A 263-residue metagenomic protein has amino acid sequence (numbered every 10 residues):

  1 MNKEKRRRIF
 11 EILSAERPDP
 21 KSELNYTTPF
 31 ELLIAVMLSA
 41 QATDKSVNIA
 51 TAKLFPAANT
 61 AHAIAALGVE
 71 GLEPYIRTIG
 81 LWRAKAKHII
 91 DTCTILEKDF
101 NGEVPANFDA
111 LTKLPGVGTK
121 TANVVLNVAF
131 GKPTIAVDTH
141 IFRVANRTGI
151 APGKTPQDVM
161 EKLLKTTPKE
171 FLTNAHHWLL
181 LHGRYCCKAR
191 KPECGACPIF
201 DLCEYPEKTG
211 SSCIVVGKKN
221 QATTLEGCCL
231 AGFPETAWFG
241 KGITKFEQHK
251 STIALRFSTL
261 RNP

Functional and structural regions predicted by a protein language model:
N2-I214, W238, A254-F257: Catalytic cores of DNA base-excision repair glycosylases
I12, N220, A237, E247-Q248: Intrinsically disordered, low-complexity regions enriched in polar/acidic and amide residues
Q41, Q157, Q221, E247-K250: Residue-identity detector for glutamine
N220-F239: N-terminal amphipathic/hydrophobic targeting modules at extreme N-termini, encompassing cleavable Sec/SRP-type signal
T236-A237, G242-F246, T252-P263: N-terminal polybasic/positive-inside topogenic patches
